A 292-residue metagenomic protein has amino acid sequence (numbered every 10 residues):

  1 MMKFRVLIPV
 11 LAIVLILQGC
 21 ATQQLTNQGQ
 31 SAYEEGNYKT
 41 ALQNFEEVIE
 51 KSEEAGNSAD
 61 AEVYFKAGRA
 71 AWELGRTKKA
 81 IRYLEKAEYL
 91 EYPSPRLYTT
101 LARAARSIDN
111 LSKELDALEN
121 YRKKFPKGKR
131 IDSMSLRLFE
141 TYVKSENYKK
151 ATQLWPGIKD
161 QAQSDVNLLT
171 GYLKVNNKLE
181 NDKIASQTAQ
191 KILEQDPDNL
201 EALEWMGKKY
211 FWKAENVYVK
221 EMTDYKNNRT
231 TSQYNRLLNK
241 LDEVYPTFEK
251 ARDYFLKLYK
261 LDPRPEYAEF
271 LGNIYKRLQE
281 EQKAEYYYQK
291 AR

Functional and structural regions predicted by a protein language model:
L17-R69, E73-L74, R82: N-terminal leader/linker segments that initiate helical-solenoid repeat arrays
S31, A70, A104, E140-T141 (+4 more regions): Residue-level signature for tetratricopeptide repeat
E50, E85-Y89, N120-P126, G157-D160 (+4 more regions): Conserved structural position within tetratricopeptide repeats
E53, S58, Y92, P126-K129 (+3 more regions): Short coil turns that delineate tetratricopeptide repeat
A59-K66, E73, T100-L101, S133-R137 (+3 more regions): Canonical tetratricopeptide repeat
W212-Y254: Short coil/linker segments at helix-helix boundaries
